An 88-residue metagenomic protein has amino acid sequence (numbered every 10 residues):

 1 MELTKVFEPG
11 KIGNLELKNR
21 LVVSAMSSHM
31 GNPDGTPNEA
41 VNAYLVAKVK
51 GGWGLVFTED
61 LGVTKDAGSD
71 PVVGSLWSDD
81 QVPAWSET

Functional and structural regions predicted by a protein language model:
M1-T88: Flavin-dependent oxidoreductase catalytic cores
